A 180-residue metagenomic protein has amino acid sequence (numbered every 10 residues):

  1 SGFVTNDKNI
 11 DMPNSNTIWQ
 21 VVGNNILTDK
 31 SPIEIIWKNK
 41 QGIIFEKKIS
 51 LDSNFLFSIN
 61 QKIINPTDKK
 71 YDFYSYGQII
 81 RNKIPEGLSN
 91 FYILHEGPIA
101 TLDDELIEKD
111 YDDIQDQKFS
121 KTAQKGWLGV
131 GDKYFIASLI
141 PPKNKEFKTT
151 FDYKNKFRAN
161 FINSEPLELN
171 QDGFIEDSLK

Functional and structural regions predicted by a protein language model:
S1-K180: Soluble non-transmembrane domains of integral membrane proteins
